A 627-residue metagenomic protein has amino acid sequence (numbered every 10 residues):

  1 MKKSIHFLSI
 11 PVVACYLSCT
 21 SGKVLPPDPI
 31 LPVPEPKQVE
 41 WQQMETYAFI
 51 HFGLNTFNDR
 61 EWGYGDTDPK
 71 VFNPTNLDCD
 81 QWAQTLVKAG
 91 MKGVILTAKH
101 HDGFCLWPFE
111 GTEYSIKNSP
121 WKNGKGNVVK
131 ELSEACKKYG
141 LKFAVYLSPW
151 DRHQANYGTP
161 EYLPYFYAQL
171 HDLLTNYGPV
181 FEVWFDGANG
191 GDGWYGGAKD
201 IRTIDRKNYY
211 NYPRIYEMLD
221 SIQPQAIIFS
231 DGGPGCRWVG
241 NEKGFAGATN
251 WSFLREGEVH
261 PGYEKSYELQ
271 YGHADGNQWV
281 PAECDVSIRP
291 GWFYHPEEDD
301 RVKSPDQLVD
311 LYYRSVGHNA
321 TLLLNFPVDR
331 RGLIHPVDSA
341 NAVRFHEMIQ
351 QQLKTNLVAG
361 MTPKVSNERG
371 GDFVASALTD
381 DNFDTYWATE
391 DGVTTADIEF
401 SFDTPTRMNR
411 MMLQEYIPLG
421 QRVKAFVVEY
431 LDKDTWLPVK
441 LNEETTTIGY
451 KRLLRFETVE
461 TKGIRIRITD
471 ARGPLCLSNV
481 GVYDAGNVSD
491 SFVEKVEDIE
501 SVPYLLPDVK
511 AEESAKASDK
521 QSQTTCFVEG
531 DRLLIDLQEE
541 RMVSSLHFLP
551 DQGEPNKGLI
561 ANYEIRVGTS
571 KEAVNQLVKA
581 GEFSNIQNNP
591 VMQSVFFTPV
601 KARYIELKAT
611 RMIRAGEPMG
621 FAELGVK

Functional and structural regions predicted by a protein language model:
M1-V24: Bacterial Sec-dependent N-terminal signal peptides
G22-T394, E399-F400, R407, M412-Q414 (+11 more regions): Mature catalytic domains of secreted/periplasmic carbohydrate-active enzymes
K354-D380, S491-K520: Predominantly extracellular/luminal regions of secreted and cell-surface proteins, especially disulfide-bonded
D391-T395, I417-N487, V528-D531, E540 (+1 more regions): Trp- and acidic/polar-enriched beta-sheet ligand-binding modules for extracellular glycan and matrix recognition
F402-T404, M408, I535-E539, V543: A short glycine/threonine-centered beta-strand motif
K520-C526: Long, low-complexity, intrinsically disordered regions
